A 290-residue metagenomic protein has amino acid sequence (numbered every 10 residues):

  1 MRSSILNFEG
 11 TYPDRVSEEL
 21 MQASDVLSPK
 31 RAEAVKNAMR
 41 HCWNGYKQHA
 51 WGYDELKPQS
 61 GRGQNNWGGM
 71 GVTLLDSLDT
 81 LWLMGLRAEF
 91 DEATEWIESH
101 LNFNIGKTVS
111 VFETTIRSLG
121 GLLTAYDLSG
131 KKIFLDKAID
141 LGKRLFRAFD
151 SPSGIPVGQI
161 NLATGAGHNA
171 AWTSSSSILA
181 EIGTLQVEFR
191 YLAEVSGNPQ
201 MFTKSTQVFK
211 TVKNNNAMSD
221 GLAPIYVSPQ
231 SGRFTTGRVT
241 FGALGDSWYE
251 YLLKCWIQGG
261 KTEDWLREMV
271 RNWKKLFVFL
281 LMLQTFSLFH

Functional and structural regions predicted by a protein language model:
M1-H290: Glycan-recognition and catalytic cores of secretory/periplasmic carbohydrate-active enzymes
